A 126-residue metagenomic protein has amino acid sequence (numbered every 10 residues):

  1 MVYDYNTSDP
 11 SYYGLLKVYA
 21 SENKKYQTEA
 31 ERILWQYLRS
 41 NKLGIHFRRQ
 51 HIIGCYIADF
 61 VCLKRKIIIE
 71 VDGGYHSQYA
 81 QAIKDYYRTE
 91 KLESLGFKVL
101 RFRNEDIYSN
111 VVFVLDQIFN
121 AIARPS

Functional and structural regions predicted by a protein language model:
M1-L43, A123-S126: Solvent-exposed, charged helical/coil patches that constitute nucleic-acid or partner-interaction surfaces
N23, R32-I33, R49-I122: Basic, amphipathic alpha-helical patches used to engage nucleic acids or provide basic targeting signals, exemplified
H46: Short, flexible loop segments at the rims of nucleotide/cofactor-binding pockets, characterized by
